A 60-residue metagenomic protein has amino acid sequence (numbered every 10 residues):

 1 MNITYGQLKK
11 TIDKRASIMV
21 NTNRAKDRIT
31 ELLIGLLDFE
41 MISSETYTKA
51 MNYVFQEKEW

Functional and structural regions predicted by a protein language model:
M1-T30, D38-S44, M51-W60: N-terminal acidic leader/helix
